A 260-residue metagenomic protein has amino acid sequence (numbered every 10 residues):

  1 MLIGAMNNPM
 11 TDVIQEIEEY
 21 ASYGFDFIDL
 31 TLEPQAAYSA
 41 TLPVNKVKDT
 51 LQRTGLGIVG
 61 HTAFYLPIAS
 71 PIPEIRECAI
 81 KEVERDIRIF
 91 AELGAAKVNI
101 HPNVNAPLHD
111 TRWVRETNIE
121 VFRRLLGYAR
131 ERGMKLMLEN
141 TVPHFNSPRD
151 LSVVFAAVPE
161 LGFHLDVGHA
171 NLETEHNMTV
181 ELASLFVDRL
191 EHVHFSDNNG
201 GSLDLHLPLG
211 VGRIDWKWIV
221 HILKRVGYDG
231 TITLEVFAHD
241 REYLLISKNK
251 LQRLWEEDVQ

Functional and structural regions predicted by a protein language model:
M1-R85, A91, G162, Q252-Q260: N-terminal pre-domain/capping segments
L2, M10-A21, P148-V153, A157-L165 (+1 more regions): Histidine-acidic metal/acid-base catalytic patches
L2-N7, I28-L30, I58-T62, V98-I100 (+4 more regions): Hydrophobic faces of well-ordered beta-strands that scaffold small-molecule active sites in alpha/beta enzyme cores
N7-Q15, T31-N45, P67-P71, A106-D110 (+4 more regions): Acidic-and-aromatic substrate-binding clefts and catalytic sites of carbohydrate-active enzymes
I17-Y23, S39-G60, R85-G94, L126-E131 (+3 more regions): Acidic (Asp/Glu)-rich catalytic clusters
Q52-R53, A69-G162, L172, K217: Active-site acidic/histidine proton-transfer and metal-coordination neighborhood in alpha/beta enzyme cores
F64-P67, V104-P107, D197-D204: Conserved radical SAM core fold
